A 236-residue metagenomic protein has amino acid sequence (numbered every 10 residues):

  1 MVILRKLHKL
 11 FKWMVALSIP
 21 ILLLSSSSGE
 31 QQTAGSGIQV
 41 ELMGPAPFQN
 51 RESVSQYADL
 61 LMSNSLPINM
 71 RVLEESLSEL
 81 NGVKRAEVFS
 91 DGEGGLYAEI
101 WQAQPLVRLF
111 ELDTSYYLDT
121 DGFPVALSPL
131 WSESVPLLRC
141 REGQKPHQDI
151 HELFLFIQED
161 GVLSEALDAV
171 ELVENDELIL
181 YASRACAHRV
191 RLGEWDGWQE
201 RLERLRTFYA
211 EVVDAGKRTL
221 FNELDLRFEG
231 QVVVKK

Functional and structural regions predicted by a protein language model:
M1-L42, A46-K236: Charged, solvent-exposed interaction patches on well-folded alpha/beta domains that mediate macromolecular contacts
